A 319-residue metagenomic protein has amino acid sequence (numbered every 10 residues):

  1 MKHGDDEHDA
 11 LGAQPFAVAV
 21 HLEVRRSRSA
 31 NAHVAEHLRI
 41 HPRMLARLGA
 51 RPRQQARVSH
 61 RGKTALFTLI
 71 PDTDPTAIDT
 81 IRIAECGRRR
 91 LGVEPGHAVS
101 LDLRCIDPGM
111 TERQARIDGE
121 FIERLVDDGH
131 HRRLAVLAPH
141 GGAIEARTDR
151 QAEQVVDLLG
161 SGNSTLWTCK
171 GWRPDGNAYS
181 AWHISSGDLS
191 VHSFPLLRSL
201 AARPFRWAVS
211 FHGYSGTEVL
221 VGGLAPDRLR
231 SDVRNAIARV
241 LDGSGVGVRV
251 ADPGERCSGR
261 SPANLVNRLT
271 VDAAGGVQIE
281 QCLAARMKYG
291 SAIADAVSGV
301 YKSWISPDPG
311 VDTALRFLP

Functional and structural regions predicted by a protein language model:
K2-E23, H33, R39-L45, L66-P319: N-terminal catalytic or cofactor-binding beta/alpha core of small enzyme domains
A46-P52: A short beta-turn/strand-edge loop motif at beta-sheet boundaries
P52-T64, A98-L103: Short conserved beta-strand and strand-loop elements enriched in small hydrophobics with frequent Asp/Gly
